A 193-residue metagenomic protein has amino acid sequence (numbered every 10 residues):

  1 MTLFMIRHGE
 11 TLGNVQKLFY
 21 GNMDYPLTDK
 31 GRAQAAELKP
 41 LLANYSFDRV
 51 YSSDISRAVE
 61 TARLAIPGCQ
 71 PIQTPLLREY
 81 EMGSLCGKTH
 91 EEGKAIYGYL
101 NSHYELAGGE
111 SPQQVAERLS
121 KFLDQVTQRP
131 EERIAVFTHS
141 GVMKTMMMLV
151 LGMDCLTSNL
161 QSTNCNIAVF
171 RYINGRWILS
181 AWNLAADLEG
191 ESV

Functional and structural regions predicted by a protein language model:
L3, E132-T138: Generic beta-sheet signal
L3-T61, G108-S120: Loop-to-helix element that buttresses phosphate recognition and phosphoryl-transfer chemistry
E37-A95: Phosphate-coordination/substrate-recognition cap region in phosphate-metabolizing enzymes
A43-S46, V126-E132: Glycine-rich phosphate-binding loop signature in dinucleotide/nucleotide-binding domains
S53-I55, L76, F137-G141, N183: Short, well-ordered beta-to-alpha junction loops that form the rim of enzyme active sites and present histidine/acidic
A95-Q114: Short glycine/proline- and acidic residue-enriched helix-loop micro-motifs that form flexible lids or anion-recognition
D154-I178: Domain-level recognition of soluble alpha/beta enzyme cores, biased toward histidine phosphatases/phosphomutases
S180-V193: Acidic, His/Gly-rich catalytic cores of divalent-metal-dependent hydrolytic chemistry
